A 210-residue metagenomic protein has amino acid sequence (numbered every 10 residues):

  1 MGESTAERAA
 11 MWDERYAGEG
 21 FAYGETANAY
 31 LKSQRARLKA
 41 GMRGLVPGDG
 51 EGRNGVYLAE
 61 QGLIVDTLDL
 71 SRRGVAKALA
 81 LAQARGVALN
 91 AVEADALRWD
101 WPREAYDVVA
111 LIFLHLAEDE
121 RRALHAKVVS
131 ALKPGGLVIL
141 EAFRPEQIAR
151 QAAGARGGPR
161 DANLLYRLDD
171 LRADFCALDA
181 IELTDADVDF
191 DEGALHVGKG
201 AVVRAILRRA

Functional and structural regions predicted by a protein language model:
M1-K39: Conserved class I S-adenosyl-L-methionine
R43-P47, E51-R98: Class I SAM-dependent methyltransferase SAM/SAH-binding core
L97-V108: A short acidic, Gly/Pro-enriched loop at the edge of an enzyme's catalytic core that lines a small-molecule cofactor
L116, A142-R150, D187-V188: Short "lid" loop at the C-terminus of a central beta-strand within the Rossmann-like core of SAM-dependent
L116-V128: A short, conserved alpha-helix within the catalytic core of class I
G135-F143: Conserved beta-strand signature within the Rossmann-like core of class I S-adenosyl-L-methionine
L140, R150-D170, E192-G198, V202: Acceptor-substrate binding/catalytic loop of class I
A162-D185, R204: Short alpha-helix
